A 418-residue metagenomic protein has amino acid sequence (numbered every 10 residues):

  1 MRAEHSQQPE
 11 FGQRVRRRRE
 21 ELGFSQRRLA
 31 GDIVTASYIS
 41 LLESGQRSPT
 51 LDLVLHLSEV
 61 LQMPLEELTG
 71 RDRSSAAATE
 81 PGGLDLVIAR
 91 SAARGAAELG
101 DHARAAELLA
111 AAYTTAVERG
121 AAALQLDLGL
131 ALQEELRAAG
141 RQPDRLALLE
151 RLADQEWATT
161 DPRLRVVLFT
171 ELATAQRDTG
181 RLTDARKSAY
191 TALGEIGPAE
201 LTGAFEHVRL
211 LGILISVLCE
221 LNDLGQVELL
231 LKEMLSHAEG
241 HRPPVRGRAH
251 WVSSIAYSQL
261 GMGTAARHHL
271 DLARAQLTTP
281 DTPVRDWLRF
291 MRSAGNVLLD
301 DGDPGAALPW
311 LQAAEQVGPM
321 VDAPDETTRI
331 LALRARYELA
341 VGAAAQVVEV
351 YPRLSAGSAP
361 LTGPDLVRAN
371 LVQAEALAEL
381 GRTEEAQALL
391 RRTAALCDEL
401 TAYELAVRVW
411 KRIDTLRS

Functional and structural regions predicted by a protein language model:
M1-E21: A short, Lys/Arg-rich alpha-helix, primarily the initiator
E20-L41: Short alpha-helical DNA-recognition segment
T50-E67: DNA major-groove recognition helix of helix-turn-helix/homeodomain DNA-binding modules
R73, A110-V117, E150-W157, Y190-E200 (+5 more regions): Amphipathic alpha-helical segments of tetratricopeptide repeats
P81-D85, G120-D127, T160-E171, E200-I213 (+5 more regions): Alpha-solenoid helical repeat architecture
